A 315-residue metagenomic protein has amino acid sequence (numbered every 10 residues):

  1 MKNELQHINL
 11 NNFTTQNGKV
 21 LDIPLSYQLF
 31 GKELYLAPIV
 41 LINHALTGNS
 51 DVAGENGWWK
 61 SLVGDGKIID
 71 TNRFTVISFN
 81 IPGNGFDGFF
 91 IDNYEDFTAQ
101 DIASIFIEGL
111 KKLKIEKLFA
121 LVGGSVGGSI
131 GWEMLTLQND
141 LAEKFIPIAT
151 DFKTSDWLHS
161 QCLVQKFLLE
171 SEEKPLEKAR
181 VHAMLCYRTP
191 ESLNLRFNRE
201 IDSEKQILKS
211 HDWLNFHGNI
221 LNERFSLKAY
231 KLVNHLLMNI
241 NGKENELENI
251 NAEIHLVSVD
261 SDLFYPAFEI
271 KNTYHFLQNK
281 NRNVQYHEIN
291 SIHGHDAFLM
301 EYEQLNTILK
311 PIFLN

Functional and structural regions predicted by a protein language model:
M1-I39: Catalytic-loop region of hydrolases
Q28-G85: N-terminal cap/lid subdomain of alpha/beta-hydrolase-fold enzymes
Q100-F119: Conserved acidic catalytic loop of the alpha/beta-hydrolase fold
K117-D156: Conserved hydrolase catalytic core segment
L141-I220: Alpha/beta-hydrolase-fold enzymes
I250, L256-S258: Short beta-strand/loop motif that positions the catalytic acidic residue of the alpha/beta-hydrolase fold
L263-E269: Conserved alpha/beta-hydrolase "acid-adjacent" motif
Y274-N315: Catalytic active-site module of serine/aspartate enzymes centered on a nucleophile-bearing elbow/loop
